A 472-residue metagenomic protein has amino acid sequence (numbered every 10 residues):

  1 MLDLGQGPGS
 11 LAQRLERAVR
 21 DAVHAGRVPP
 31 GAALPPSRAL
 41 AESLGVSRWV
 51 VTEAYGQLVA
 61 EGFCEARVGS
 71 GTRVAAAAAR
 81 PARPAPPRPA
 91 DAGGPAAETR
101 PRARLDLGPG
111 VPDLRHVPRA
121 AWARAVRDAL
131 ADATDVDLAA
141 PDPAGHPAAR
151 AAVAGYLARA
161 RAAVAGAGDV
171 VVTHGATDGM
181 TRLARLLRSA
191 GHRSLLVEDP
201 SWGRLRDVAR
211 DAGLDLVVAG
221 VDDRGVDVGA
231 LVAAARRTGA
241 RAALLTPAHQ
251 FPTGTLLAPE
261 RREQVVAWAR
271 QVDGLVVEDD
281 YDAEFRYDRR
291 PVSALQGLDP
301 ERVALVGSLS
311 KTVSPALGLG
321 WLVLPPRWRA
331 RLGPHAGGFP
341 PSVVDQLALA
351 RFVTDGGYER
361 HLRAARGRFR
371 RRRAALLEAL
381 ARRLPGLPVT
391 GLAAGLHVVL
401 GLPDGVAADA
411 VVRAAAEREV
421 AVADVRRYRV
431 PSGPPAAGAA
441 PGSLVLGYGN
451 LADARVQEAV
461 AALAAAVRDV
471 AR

Functional and structural regions predicted by a protein language model:
M1-R127, L332, A336-P341, A350-V353 (+9 more regions): N-terminal basic, amphipathic alpha-helical segments
E65-A66, A165, V422: Short beta-strand "wing" residues that participate in macromolecule-binding interfaces
A77-A79, P300-E301, L309, L324-W328 (+1 more regions): Short loop segments at secondary-structure junctions
G110-P112, P247-F251, K311, L451: Short glycine-rich anion-binding loops that position phosphate/pyrophosphate groups of nucleotides and phosphorylated
W122, A304-R366: Conserved core segment of the aminotransferase class I/II
V126, D135-V272, E284-R286, R290-L298 (+2 more regions): Conserved core of the PLP fold type I
D215, L275, V420-A421: Residue-level detector of anion-binding/catalytic polar loops
